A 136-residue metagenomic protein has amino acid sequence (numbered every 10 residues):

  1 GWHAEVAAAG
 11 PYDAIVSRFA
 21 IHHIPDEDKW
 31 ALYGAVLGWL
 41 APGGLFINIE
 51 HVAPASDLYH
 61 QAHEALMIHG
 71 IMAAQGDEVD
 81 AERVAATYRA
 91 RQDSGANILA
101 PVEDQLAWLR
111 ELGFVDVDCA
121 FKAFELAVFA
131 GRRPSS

Functional and structural regions predicted by a protein language model:
W2-E5, P54: Active-site loop signature of alpha/beta-hydrolase-fold enzymes
A4-I15: A short acidic, Gly/Pro-enriched loop at the edge of an enzyme's catalytic core that lines a small-molecule cofactor
V16, I47: A conserved beta-strand element that flanks and buttresses the S-adenosyl-L-methionine
H22-I24: A short His-aromatic
D26-D28: Conserved catalytic-core motifs of eukaryotic protein kinase domains, centered on the activation segment
W30-P42: A short glycine-rich, Lys/Arg-flanked "PGG" loop and its adjoining helix->strand segment in the class I
I49-L112: C-terminal alpha-helical "lid/dimerization" subdomain adjacent to the S-adenosyl-L-methionine
A107-S136: Core SAM-dependent methyltransferase catalytic element
